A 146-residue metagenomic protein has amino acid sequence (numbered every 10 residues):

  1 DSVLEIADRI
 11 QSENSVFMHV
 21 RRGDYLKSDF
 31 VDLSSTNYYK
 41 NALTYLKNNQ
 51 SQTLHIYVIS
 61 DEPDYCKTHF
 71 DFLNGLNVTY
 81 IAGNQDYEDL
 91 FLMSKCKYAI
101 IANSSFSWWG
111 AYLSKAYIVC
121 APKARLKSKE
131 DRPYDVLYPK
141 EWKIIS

Functional and structural regions predicted by a protein language model:
D1-D86: Core catalytic architecture of nucleotide-activated donor-dependent transferases building glycoconjugates
F30, D131-R132: Short aromatic-enriched loop/helix-cap "lid" or pocket-rim segments at secondary-structure transitions that line
N49-K123, S128, Y134-V136: Donor-binding and catalytic core of enzymes assembling or modifying cell-surface/extracellular glycoconjugates
P133-S146: Acidic, PIN/NYN-like endoribonuclease modules and their adjacent C-terminal/linker elements
